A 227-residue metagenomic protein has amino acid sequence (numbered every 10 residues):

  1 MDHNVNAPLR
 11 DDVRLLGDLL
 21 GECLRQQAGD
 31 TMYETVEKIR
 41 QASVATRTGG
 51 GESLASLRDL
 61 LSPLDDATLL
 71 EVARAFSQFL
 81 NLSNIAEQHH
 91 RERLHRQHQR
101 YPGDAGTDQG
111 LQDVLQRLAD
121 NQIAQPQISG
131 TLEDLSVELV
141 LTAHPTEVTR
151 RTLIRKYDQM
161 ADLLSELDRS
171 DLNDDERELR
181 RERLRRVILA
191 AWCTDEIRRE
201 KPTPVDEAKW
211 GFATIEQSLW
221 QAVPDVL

Functional and structural regions predicted by a protein language model:
M1-L227: Often metal-dependent polyanion-binding catalytic scaffolds in large enzymes
